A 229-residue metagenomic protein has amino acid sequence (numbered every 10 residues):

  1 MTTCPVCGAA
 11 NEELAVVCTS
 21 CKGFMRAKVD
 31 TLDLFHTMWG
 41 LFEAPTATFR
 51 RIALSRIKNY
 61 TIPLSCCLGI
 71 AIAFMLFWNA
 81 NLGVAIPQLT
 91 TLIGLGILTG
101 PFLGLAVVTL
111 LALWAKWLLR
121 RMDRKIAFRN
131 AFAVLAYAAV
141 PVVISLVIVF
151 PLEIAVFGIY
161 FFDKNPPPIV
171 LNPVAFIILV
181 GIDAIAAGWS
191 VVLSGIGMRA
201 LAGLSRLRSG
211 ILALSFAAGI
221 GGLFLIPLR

Functional and structural regions predicted by a protein language model:
M1-N81: N-terminal juxtamembrane cytosolic/stromal segments of multi-pass membrane proteins
A15, T19-L34, L92-K116: Alpha-helical transmembrane segments and their immediate interhelical/interface regions in integral membrane proteins
L34-I52, P101, W114, L118 (+2 more regions): Hydrophobic alpha-helical segments of integral membrane proteins, encompassing both true transmembrane helices
L41-F42, N59, L98, Y137 (+1 more regions): Hydrophobic alpha-helical transmembrane segments of integral membrane proteins, especially lipid-exposed positions
I57, A85, L89-P101, L105 (+6 more regions): Hydrophobic, aromatic-rich alpha-helical transmembrane segments and their membrane-interface anchor motifs
G69-I86, G158, G222-P227: Juxtamembrane "helix exit" motif at the C-terminal ends of alpha-helical transmembrane segments in multi-pass membrane
A80-G96, I159-L171: Membrane-interface interhelical loops and short amphipathic "cap" helices that link adjacent transmembrane segments
A115-K116, R120-R229: Hydrophobic alpha-helical transmembrane segments and adjacent short intramembrane/lumenal linkers of inner/organellar
